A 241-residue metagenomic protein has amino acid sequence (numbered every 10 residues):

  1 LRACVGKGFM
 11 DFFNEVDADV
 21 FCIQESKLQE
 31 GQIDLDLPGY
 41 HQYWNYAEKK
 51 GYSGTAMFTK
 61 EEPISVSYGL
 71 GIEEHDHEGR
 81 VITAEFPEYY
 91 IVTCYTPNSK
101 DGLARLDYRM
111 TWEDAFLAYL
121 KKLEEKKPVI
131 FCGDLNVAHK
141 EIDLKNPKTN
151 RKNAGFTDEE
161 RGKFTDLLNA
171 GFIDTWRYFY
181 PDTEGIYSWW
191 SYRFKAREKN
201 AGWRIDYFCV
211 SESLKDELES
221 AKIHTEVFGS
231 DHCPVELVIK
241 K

Functional and structural regions predicted by a protein language model:
L1, S26, L135, C233: Active-site metal-binding loops of divalent metal-dependent hydrolases
R2-E15: Short, acidic/polar
D17-V20, H41, A115-A201, I205: Metal-dependent phosphoesterases centered on the DNase I-like endonuclease/exonuclease/phosphatase
K27, Q32-S99: Structured beta-strand-rich core segments of catalytic domains in phosphoester-bond hydrolases
K50-S65, I186, R193-D216: Conserved beta strand-loop-helix elements of the APE1-like EEP
K60, A84-P87, S211-E212, L237-K241: Active-site beta-strand termini and strand-to-loop segments that position acidic
G71-I72, T96-E113, K148-N153: Surface-exposed cleft-lining segments at the edges of enzyme active sites
K222-K241: Surface polyanion/phosphate-binding segment centered on an Asp-His-Pro turn
